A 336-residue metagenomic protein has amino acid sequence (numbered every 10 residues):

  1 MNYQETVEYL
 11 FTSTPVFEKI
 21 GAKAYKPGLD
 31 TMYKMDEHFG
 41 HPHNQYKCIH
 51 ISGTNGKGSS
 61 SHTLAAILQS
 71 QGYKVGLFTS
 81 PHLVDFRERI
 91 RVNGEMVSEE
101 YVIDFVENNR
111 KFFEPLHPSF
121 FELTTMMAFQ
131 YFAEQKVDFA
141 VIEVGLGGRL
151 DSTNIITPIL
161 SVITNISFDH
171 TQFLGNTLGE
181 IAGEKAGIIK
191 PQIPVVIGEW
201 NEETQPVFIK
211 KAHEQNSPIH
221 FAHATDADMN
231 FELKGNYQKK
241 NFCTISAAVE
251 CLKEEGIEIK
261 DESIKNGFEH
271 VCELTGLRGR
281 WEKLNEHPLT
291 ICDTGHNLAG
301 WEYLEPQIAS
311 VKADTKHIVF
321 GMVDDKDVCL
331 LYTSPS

Functional and structural regions predicted by a protein language model:
M1-G53, S60-H62, A66-Q71: Short functional linear segments
I20-L29, Y33-N44, S70-I156, L174 (+1 more regions): ATP-dependent carboxylate-amine ligase catalytic core
E37, A65-S70, Q130, E134 (+3 more regions): Short, well-ordered alpha-helices that flank and scaffold nucleotide-derived cofactor binding pockets
I51-G58, T164, T333: Conserved adenylation A10 loop of the ANL superfamily
L64, A128, F208: Aromatic/hydrophobic pocket-lining residues that form π-stacking "cages" and hydrophobic walls in ligand
F139-V144, S152-V162, S167-H170, E180 (+1 more regions): Nucleotide phosphate-binding/pyrophosphate-handling subdomain across enzymes that bind or process nucleotide phosphates
G148-L150, T157-E214, V328-L330: Conserved catalytic-core segment of NTP-binding enzymes
